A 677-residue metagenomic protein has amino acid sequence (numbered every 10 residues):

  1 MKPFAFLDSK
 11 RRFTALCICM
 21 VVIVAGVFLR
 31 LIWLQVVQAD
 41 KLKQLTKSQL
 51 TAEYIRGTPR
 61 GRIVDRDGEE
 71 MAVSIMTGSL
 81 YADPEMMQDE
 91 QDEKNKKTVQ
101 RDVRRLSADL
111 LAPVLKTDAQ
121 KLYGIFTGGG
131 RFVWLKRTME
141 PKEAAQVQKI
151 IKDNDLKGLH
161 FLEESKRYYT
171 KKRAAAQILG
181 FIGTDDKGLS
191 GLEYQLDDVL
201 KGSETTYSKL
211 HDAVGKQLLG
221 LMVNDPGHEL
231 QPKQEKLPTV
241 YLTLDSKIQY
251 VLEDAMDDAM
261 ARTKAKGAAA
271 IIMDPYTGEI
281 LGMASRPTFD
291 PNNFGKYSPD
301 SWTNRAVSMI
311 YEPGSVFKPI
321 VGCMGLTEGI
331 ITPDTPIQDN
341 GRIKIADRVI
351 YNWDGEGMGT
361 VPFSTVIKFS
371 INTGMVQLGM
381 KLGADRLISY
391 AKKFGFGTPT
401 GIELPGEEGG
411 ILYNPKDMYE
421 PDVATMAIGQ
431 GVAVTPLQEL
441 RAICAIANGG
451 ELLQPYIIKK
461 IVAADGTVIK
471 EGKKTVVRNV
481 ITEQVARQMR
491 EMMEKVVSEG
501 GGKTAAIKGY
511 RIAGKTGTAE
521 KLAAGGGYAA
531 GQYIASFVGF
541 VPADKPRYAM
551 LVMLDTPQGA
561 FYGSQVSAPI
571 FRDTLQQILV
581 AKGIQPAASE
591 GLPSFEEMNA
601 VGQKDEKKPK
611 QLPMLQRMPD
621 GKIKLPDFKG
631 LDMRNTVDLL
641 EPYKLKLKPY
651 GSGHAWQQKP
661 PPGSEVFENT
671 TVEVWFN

Functional and structural regions predicted by a protein language model:
L7-K41: Hydrophobic alpha-helical transmembrane signal-anchor segments
Y54, T58-K116: Juxtamembrane extramembrane loops of integral membrane proteins
I55-P59, K264-G267, P455, P649 (+1 more regions): Short, small/polar residue-rich loop motifs at catalytic or cofactor-binding pockets
T58, T98-R105, R137-K142, D186-S190 (+15 more regions): Soluble non-cytosolic domains of exported or imported proteins
A72, G215-Q231, A270-S315, I320-L554 (+1 more regions): Beta-lactam-recognizing serine transpeptidase/beta-lactamase-like catalytic domain environment
R101, L106-P113, G124-K236, V552: Small/polar-residue-rich segments within soluble enzyme cores
V223-A268: Conserved, well-ordered alpha-helix/loop/beta-strand core segments that scaffold catalytic motifs
G509, A523, V552-T556, Y562-A568 (+1 more regions): Ligand-recognition elements built from short beta-strands and adjacent flexible loops
